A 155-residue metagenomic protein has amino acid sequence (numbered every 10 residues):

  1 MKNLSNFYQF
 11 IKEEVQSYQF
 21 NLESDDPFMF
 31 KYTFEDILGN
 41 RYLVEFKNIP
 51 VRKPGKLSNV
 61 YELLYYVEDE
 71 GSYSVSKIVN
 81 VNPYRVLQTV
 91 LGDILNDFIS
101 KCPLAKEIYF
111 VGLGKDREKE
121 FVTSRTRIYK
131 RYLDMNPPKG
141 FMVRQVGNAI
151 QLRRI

Functional and structural regions predicted by a protein language model:
M1-I155: Non-catalytic substrate-recognition and accessory regions of acyl/acetyltransferase enzymes
